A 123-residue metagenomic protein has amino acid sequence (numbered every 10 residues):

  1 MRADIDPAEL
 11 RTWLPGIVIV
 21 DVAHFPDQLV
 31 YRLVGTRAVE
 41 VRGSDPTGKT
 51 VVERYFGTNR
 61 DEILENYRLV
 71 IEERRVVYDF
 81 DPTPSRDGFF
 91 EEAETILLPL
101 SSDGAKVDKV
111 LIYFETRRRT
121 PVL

Functional and structural regions predicted by a protein language model:
M1-L123: Sensory/regulatory domains in signal-transduction proteins
